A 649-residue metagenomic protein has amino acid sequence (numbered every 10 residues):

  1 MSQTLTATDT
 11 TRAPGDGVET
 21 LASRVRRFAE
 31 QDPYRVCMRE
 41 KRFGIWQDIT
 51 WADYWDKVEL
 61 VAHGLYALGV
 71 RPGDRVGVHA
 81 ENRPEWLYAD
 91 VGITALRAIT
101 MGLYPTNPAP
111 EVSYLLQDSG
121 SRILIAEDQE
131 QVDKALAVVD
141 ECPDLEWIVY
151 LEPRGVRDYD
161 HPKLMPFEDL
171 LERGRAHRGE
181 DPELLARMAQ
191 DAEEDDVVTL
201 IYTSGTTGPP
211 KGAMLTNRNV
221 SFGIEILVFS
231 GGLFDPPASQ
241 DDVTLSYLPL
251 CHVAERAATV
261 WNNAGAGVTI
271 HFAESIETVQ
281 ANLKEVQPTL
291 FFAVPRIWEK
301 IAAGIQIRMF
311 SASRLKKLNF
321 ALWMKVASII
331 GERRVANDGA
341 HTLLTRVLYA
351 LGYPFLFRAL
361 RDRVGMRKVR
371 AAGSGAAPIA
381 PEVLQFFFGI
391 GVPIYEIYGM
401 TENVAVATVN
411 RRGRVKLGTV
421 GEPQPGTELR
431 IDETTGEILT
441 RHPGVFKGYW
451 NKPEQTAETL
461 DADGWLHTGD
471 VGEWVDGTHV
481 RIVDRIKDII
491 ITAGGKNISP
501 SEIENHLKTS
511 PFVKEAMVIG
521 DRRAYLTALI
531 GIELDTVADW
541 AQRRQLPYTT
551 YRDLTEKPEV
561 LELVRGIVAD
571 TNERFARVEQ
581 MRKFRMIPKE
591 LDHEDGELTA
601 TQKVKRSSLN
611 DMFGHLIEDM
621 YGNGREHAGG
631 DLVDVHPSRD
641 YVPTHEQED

Functional and structural regions predicted by a protein language model:
P33-V36, L164-E168, E172-Y202, P209 (+1 more regions): Conserved pre-ATP/AMP-binding loop-to-beta segment of ANL
Y34, M38-V91, P108-S113, P166-D169 (+1 more regions): Conserved AMP-binding/adenylate-forming core of the ANL superfamily
D48-A52, E168, V198-E225: Conserved AMP-binding A3 loop
H63, A67-L68, A95-R173, L563 (+1 more regions): Structural core segment of the AMP-binding/adenylate-forming
E130-E193, I305-A359: ANL superfamily adenylate-forming
S221-S246, L250-R358, K368: Conserved AMP-binding/adenylation subdomain of ANL enzymes
P423-G426, R430-D432, G436-T492, Y641: Conserved ATP-binding/catalytic segment of the ANL
I490, E515-M517, A524, R565-D649: Conserved C-terminal "lid"/linker of ANL adenylate-forming enzymes
